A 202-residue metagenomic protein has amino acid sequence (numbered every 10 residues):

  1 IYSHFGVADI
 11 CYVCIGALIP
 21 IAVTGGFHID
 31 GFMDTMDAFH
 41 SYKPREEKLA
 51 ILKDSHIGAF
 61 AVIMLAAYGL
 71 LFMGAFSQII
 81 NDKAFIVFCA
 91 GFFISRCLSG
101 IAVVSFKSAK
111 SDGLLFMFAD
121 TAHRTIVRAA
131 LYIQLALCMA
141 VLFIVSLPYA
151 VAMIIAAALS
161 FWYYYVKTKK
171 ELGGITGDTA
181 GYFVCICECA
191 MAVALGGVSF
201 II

Functional and structural regions predicted by a protein language model:
I1-M33, I86-G91, Y149-K170: Membrane-embedded alpha-helical segments that form the functional core of polytopic membrane enzymes, especially those
S3-H4, G25, A38, D54 (+5 more regions): Transmembrane helix-loop junction
G16, P20, T24, F72 (+5 more regions): Alpha-helical transmembrane segments of multipass membrane proteins
I19-I57, Y165-C187: Acidic (Asp/Glu-rich) catalytic motifs at the cytosolic membrane interface
G26-M36, L98-A109: Membrane-water interface of transmembrane alpha-helices
A38-K83, V87-F88, I126-L142, V184-I202: Multi-pass membrane catalytic core of lipid/isoprenoid biosynthesis enzymes
V87-A102: Function-critical hydrophobic alpha-helical transmembrane segments in multi-pass membrane proteins
S108-L115, D120-I202: C-terminal membrane-associated helical module and adjoining short loops/tails
